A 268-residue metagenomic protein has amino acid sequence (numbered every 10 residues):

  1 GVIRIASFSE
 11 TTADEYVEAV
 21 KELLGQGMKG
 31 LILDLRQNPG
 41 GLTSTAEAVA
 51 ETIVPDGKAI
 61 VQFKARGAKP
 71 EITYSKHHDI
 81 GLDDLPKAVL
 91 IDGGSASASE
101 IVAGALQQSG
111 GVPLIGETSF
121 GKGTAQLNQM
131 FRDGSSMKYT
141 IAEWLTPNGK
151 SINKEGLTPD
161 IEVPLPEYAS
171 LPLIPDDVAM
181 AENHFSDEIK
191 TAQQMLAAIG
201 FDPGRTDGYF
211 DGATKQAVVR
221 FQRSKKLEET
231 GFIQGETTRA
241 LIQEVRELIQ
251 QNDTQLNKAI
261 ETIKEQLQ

Functional and structural regions predicted by a protein language model:
G1-K122, Q126-L127: Cleft-lining beta-strand/loop regions that shape enzyme active-site pockets
G1-M28, N153-A179, Q243-Q268: C-terminal, low-ordered peptide segments at domain boundaries
T12-A19, L24, L31, L42-V49 (+11 more regions): Stable alpha-helical elements in mature extracytoplasmic
K21-M28, E51-K58, S95-A96, Q107-G111 (+4 more regions): Sec-exported extracytoplasmic/periplasmic mature domains
V89, K138-S151, G231-T237, L241 (+1 more regions): Short, basic, helix/turn surface patches
G104-A105, L127-F131, Q216-R223: Short helices/loops that flank or line small-molecule/ion binding pockets
G121-G123, Q129-N148, I152-D177: Long, low-complexity, proline- and polar/charged-enriched segments that are largely intrinsically disordered
M180-T230, G235-E244: A short amphipathic alpha-helical interaction element
